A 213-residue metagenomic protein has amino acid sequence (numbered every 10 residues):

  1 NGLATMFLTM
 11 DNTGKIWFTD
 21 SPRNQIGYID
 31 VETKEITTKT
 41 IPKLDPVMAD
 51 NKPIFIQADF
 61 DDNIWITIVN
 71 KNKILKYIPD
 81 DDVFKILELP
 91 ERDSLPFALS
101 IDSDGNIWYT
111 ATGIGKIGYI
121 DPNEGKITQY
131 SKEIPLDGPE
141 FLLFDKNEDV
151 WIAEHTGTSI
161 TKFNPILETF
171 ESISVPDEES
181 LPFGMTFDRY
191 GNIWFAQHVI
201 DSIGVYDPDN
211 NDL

Functional and structural regions predicted by a protein language model:
G2-N12, L44-D61, R92-D104, I134-N147 (+1 more regions): Beta-rich, blade/repeat-based domains predominating in secreted/periplasmic proteins but also intracellular
F18-P22, I66-N70, I107-G113, V150-T156 (+1 more regions): Conserved beta-strand positions in repeat-built beta-propeller and related beta-rich domains
N24-Y28, N72-K76, G115-Y119, S159-T161 (+1 more regions): A short loop-to-beta-strand structural motif that recurs across blades of beta-propeller domains
D30-K34, Y77-D82, D121-G125, N164-E168 (+1 more regions): Short loop/turn segments that connect beta-strands within beta-propeller blades
T37-K43, K85-L89, T128-K132, E171-V175 (+1 more regions): Beta-propeller fold detector
V199-D209: Blade-level signature of beta-propeller repeat domains, shared across WD40, Kelch, NHL, RCC1 and BNR/Asp-box propellers
